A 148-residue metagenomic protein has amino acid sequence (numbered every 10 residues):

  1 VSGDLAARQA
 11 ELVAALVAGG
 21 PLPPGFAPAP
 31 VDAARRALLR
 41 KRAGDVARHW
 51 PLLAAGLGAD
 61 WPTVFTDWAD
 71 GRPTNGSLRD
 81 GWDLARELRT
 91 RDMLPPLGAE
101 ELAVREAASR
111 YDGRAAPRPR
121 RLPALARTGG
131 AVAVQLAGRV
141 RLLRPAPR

Functional and structural regions predicted by a protein language model:
V1-R148: Long, compositionally biased intrinsically disordered regulatory segments in eukaryotic proteins
